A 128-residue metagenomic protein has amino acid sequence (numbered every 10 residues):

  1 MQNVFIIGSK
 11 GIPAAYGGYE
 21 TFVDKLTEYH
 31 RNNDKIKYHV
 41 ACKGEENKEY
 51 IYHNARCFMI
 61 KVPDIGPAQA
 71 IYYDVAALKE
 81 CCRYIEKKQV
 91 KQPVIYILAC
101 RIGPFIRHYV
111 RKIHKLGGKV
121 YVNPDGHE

Functional and structural regions predicted by a protein language model:
M1-F5: Extreme N-terminal starter segment of soluble prokaryotic enzymes
I7-A15, Y29-A68: N-terminal strand-loop element at the rim of the active site of nucleotide-sugar-dependent glycosyltransferases
G8-D24, I97-C100: A short, glycine/small-residue-rich beta-strand->loop->alpha-helix junction that serves as a flexible
Y19-D24, E28, I71-L78: Short amphipathic alpha-helical segment that frequently serves as the phosphate-/nucleotide-binding helix
N33-Y38, V90-K91, L116-G118: A generic structural motif
V62-I65, P124-E128: Short, acidic/turn-prone active-site loops that include or flank metal/cofactor- and phosphate-binding residues
I71-E80, Q92-D125: An aromatic- and histidine-rich active-site surface loop
Y84-Q92: Glycine-rich phosphate-binding loop signature in dinucleotide/nucleotide-binding domains
